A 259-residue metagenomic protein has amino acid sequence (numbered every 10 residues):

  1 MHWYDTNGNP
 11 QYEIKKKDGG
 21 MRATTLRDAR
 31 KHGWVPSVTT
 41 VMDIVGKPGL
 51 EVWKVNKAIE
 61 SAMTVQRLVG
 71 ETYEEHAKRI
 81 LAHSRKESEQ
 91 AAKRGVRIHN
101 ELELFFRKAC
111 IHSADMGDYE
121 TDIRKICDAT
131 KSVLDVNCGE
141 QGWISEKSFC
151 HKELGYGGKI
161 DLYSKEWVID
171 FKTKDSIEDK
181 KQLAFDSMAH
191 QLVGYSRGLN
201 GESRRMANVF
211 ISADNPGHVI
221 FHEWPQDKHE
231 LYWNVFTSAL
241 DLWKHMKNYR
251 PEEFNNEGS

Functional and structural regions predicted by a protein language model:
M1-Y156: Metal-dependent nuclease catalytic cores that hydrolyze phosphodiester bonds in DNA/RNA, characterized by
W143-E252: Mg2+/Mn2+-dependent nuclease catalytic core
